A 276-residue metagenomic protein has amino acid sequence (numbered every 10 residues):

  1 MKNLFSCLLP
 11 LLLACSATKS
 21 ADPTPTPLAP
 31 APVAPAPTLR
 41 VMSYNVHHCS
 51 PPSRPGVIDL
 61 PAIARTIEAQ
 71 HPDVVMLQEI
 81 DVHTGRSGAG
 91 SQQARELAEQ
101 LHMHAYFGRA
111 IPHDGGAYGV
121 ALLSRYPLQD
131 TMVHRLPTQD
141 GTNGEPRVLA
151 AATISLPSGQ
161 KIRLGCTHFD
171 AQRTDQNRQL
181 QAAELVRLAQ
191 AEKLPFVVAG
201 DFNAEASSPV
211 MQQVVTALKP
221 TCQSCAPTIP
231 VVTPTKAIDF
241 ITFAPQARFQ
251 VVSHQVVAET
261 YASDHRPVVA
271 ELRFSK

Functional and structural regions predicted by a protein language model:
K2-N3, C15-Q100, P112-A117, Q179 (+2 more regions): N-terminal, active-site-proximal structural segment of metallo-dependent hydrolase catalytic domains
S6-A14: Bacterial N-terminal signal peptides
L28, V33, V74, Q78-K161 (+1 more regions): Structured beta-strand-rich core segments of catalytic domains in phosphoester-bond hydrolases
L39-V46, I63-G88, L123, A152 (+6 more regions): Active-site beta-strand/loop signature of hydrolases that rely on acidic residues for catalysis
H48-S53, V82-H83, V133-G141, T167-T174: Surface-exposed cleft-lining segments at the edges of enzyme active sites
G56, R86-G90, H104-S124, G141-E145 (+2 more regions): Active site of divalent-metal-dependent phosphoester/diester hydrolases
E68-P72, A98-H102, Y106, L128 (+3 more regions): Sec-exported extracytoplasmic/periplasmic mature domains
